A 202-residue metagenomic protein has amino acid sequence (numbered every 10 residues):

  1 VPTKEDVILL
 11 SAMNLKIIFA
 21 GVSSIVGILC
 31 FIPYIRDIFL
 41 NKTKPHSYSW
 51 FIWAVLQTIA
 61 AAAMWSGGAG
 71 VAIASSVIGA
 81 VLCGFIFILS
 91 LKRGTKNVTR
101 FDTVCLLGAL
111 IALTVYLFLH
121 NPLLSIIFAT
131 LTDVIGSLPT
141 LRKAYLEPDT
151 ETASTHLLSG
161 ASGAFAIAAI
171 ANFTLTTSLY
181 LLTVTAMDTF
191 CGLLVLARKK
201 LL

Functional and structural regions predicted by a protein language model:
V1-A12: N-terminal amphipathic/basic-hydrophobic helices that include classical n-h-c signal peptides and signal-anchor
L10-L202: Alpha-helical membrane-protein topology signature
